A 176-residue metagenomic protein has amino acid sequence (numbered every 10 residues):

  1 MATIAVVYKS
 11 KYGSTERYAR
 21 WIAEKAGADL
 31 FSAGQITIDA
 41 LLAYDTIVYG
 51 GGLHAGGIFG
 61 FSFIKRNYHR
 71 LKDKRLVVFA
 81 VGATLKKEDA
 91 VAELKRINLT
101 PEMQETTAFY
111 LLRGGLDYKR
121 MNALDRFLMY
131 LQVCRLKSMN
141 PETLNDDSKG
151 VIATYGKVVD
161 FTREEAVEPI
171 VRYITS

Functional and structural regions predicted by a protein language model:
M1-D73, E168-S176: N-terminal beta1-alpha1-beta2 submodule of the flavodoxin-like/Rossmannoid cofactor-binding fold
G56-S176: FMN-binding flavodoxin-like domain, especially the glycine-rich phosphate-binding loop
